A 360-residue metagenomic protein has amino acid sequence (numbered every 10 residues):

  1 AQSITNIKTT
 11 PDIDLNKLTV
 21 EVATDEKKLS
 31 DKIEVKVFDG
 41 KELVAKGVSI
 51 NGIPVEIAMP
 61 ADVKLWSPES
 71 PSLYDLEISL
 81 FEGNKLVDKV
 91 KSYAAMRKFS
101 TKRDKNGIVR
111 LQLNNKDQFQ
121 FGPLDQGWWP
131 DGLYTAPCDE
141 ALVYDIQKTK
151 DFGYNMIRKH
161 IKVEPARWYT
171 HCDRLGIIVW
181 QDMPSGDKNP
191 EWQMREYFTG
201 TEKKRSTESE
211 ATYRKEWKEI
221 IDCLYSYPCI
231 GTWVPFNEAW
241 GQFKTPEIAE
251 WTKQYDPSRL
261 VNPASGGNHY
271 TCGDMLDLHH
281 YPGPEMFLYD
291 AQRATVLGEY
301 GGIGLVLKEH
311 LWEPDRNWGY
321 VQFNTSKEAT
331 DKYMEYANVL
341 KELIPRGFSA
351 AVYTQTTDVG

Functional and structural regions predicted by a protein language model:
A1-H171, L175-V179, R214-E216, G231-T232 (+5 more regions): Secreted/periplasmic carbohydrate-active enzymes, especially glycoside hydrolases
I146-T149, M156-G360: Substrate-binding/catalytic cleft of secreted carbohydrate-active enzymes, primarily glycoside hydrolases
